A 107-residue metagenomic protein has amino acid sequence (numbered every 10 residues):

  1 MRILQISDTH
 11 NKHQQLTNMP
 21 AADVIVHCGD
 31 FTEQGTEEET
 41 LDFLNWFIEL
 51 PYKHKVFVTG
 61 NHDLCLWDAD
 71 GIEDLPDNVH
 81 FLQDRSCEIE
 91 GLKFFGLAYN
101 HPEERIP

Functional and structural regions predicted by a protein language model:
M1-L4, S86-G96: Beta-strand-turn-beta hairpins that frame and shape the catalytic cleft of phosphate-ester-processing enzymes
I6-I89: Core catalytic region of metal-dependent phosphoesterases/phosphodiesterases, especially metallo-beta-lactamase-like
L92-P107: Binuclear metal-dependent hydrolase catalytic cores centered on His/Asp/Glu-rich metal-binding motifs
